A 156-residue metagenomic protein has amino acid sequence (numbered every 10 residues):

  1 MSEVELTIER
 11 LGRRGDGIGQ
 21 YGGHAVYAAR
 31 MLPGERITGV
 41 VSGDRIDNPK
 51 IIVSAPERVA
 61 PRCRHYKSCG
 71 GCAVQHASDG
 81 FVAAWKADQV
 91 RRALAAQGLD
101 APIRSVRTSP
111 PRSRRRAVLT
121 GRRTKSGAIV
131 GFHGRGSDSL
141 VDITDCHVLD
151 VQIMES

Functional and structural regions predicted by a protein language model:
M1-S156: Accessory RNA-recognition modules of RNA-modification enzymes
